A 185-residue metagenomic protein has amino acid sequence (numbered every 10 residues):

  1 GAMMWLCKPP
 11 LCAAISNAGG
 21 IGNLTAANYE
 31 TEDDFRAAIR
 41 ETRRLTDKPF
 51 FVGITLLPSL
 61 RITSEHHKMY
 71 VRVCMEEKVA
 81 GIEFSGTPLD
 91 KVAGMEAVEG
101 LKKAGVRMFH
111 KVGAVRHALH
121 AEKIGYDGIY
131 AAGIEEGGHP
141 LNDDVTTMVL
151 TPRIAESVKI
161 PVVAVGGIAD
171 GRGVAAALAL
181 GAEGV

Functional and structural regions predicted by a protein language model:
G1-S157, P161: Active-site entrance/lid segments in N-terminal catalytic domains of soluble metabolic enzymes
D144-V185: Catalytic alpha/beta core domains of metabolic enzymes, predominantly
